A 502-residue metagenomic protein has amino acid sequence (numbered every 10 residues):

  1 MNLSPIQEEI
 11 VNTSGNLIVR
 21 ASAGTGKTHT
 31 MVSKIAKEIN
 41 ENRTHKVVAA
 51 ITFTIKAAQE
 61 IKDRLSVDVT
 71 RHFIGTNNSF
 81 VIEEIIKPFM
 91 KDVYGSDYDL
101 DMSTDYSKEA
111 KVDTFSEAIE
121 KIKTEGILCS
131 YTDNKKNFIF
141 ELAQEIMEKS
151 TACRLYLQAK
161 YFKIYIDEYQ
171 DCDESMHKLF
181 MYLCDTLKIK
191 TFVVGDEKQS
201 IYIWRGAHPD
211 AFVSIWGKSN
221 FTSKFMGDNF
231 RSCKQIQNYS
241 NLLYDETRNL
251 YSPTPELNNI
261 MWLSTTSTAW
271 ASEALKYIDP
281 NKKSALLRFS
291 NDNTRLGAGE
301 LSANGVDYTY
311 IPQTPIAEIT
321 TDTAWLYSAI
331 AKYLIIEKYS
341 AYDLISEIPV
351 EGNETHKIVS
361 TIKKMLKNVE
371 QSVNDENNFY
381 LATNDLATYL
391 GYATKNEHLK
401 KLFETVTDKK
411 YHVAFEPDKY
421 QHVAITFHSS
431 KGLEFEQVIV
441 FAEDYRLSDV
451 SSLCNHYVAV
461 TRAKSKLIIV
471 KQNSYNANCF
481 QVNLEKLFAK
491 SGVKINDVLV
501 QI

Functional and structural regions predicted by a protein language model:
M1-I502: The feature marks helicase ATPase cores and/or their adjacent C-terminal helical subdomains in SF1/SF2/AAA+ helicases
